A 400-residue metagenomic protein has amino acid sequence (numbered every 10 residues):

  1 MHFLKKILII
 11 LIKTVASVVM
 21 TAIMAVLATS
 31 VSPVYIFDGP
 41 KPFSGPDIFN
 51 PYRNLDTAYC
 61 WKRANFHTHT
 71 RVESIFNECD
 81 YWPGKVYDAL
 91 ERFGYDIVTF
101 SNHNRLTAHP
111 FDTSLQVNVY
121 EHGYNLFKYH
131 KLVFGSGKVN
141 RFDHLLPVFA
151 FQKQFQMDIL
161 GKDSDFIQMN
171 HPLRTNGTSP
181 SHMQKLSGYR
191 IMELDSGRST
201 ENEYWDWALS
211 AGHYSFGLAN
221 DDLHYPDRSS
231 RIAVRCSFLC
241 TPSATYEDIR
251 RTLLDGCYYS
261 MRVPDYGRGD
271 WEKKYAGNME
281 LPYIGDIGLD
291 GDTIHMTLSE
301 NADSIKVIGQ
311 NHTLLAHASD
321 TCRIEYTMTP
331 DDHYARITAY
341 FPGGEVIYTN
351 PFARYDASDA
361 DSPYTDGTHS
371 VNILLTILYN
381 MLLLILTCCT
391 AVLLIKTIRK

Functional and structural regions predicted by a protein language model:
H2-T57, E73, P226-K400: C-terminal functional module detector
M24-S187, E193-W207, A211, S215 (+2 more regions): A metal-dependent hydrolase metal-coordination microenvironment
R190-I191, G267: Catalytic pocket-lining loop regions of alpha/beta-barrel enzymes, especially the amidohydrolase/enolase/GH5 lineages
